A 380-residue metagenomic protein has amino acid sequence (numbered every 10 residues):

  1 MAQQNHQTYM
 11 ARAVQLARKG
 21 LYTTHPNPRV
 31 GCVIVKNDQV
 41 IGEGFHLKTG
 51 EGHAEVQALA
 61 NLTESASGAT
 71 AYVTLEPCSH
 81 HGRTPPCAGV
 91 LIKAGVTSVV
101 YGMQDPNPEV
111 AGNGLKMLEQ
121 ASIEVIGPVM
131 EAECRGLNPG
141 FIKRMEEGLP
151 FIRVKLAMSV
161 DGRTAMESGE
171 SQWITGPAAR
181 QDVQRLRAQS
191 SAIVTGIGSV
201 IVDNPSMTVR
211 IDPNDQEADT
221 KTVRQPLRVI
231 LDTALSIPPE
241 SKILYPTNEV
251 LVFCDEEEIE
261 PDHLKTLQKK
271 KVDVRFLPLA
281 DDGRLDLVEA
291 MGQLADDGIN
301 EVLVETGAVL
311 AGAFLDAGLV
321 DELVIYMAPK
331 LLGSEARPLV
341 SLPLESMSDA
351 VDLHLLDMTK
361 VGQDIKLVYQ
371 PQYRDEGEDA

Functional and structural regions predicted by a protein language model:
A2-G20, H25-N27, E43, R83 (+2 more regions): Enzymes that bind and transform nitrogen-containing heteroaromatic metabolites
L16, N61, L137-G140, R144 (+2 more regions): Residues that form generic nucleotide/phosphate-binding pockets
Y22-P26, G50, L115, V129-A157: Proteins enriched for Cys/Gly/acidic motifs involved in redox and nucleic-acid/cofactor modification
G31: Helix-turn-helix
I34-E133, C254-E258, L315: Zn2+-dependent cytidine deaminase-like catalytic core
L62, E119, M145-E147, E322 (+1 more regions): Short alpha-helix boundary/capping motifs
N107, A111, G127-M130, M145-L149 (+1 more regions): Short capping loops/turns at secondary-structure boundaries
